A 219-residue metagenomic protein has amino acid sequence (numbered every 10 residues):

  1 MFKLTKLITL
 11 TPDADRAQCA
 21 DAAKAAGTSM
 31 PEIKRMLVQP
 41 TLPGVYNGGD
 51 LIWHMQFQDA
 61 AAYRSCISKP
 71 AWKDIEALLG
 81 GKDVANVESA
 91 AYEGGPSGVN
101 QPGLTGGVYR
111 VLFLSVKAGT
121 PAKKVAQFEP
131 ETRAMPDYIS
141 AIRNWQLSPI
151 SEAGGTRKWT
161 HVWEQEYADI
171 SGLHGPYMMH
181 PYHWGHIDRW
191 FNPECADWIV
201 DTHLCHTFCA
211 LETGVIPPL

Functional and structural regions predicted by a protein language model:
M1-G185, V200-L219: Short S/T/G/P-rich N-terminal loop/turn motif that feeds into the first structured element of a domain
